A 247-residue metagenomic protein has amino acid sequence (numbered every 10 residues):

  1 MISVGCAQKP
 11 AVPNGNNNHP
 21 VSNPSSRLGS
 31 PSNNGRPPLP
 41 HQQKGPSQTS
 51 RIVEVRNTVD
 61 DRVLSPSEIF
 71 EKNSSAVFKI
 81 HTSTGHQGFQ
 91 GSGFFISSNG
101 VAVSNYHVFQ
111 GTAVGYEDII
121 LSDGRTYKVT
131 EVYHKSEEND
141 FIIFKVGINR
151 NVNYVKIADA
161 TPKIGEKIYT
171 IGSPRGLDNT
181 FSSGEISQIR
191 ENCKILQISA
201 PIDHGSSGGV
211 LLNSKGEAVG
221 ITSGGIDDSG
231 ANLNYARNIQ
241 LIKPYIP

Functional and structural regions predicted by a protein language model:
S3-G5: C-terminal motif of bacterial Sec signal peptides marking the signal peptidase cleavage site
K9-N14, H19, G35-H41, S50-R51 (+5 more regions): C-terminal cap/linker of serine protease catalytic domains
D61-S67, A76-V101, Y127-K128, G208 (+1 more regions): A conserved glycine-rich beta-strand in the N-terminal activation segment of trypsin-fold
S83-Q90, S97-G172, G176-T180, C193-Q197: Conserved active-site neighborhood of the chymotrypsin/trypsin-like protease fold
F94-F95, I186, P201-T222: Catalytic nucleophile loop of clan PA
S97, N105-Q110, G172, S182 (+3 more regions): Short beta->alpha transition motifs characteristic of CBS
E137-D140, H204-G205, G230: Short acidic/glycine-enriched loop/turn segments that link adjacent beta-strands
F181-C193, N234-R237: Short, compositionally biased
